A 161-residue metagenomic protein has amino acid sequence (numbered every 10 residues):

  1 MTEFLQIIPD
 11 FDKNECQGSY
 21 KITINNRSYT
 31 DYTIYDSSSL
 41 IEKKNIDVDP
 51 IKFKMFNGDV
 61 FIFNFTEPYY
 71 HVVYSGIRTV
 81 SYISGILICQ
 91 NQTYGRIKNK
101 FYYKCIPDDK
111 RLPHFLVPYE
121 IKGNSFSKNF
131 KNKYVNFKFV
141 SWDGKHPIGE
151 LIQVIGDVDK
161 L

Functional and structural regions predicted by a protein language model:
M1-L161: Charge-lined substrate channels and their catalytic hotspots, especially those that engage the 3′ end of RNA
